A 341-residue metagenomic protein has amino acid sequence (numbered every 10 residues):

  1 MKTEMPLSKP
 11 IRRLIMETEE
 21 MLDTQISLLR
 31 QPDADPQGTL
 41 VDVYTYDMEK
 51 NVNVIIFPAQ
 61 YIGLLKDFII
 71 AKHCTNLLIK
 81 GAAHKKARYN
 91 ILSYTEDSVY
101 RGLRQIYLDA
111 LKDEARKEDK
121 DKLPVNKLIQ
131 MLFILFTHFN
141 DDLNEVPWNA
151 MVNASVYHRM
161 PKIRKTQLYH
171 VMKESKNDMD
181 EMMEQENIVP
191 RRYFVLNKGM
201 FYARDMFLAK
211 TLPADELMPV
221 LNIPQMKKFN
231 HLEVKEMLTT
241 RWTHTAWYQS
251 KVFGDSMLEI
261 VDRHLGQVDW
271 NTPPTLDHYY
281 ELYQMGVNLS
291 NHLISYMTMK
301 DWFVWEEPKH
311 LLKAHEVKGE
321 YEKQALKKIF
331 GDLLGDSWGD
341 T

Functional and structural regions predicted by a protein language model:
M1-E49, I62-G63, F303-G339: Auxiliary, metal-adjacent structural segments of Zn-dependent hydrolase domains
L40, L78-A83, L143, M160 (+1 more regions): Short alpha-helix boundary/capping elements
V54-I70: Short pre-active-site segment immediately N-terminal to the catalytic Zn-binding motif
L64, I79-L135: Post-HEXXH active-site segment of zinc metalloproteases
D67-A71, E145-N149, Y193-G199: Short runs of predominantly hydrophobic/aromatic residues within well-ordered alpha helices that form helix-helix
I69, H73-G81: Catalytic glutamate of the conserved HExxH
E114-N126, L132-N149, N153-Y157, P161: Internal, well-ordered alpha/beta segment that forms a basic, Gly-enriched binding/recognition surface
M151-T341: Pan-zinc metallopeptidase signature
